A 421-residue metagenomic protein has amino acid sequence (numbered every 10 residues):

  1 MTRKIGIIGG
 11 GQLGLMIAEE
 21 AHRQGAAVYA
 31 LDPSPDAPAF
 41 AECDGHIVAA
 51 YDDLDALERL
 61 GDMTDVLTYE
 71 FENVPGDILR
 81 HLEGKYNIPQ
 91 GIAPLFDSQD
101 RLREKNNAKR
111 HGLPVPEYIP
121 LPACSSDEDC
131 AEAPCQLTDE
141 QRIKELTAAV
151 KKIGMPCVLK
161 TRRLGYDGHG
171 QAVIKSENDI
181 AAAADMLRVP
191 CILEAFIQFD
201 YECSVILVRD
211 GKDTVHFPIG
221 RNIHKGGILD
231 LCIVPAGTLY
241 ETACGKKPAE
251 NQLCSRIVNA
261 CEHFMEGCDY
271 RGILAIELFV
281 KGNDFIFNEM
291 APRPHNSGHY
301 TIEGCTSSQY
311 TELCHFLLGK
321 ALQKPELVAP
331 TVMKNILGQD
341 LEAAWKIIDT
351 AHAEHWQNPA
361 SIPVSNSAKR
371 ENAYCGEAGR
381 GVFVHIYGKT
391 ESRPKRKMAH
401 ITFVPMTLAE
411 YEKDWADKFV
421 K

Functional and structural regions predicted by a protein language model:
M1-R103, C124-L137, S367: ATP-binding N-terminal substructure of ATP-dependent carboxylate-amine bond-forming enzymes
D55-A56, I78, R142-L146, D179: Short acidic active-site motifs
I92-Q171: A conserved helix-loop-beta module that forms one wall/lid of the active-site cleft in ATP-utilizing catalytic domains
P122-A148, T238-Q252, Q357-G376: Intrinsically disordered, low-complexity terminal tails and inter-domain linkers enriched for S/T/G/P/D/E
G170, I174-I276, V280-G282: Internal nucleotide-binding/catalytic subdomain
L207, D284-P294: A short beta-strand motif that forms the metal-chelation/ATP-contact edge of phosphoryl-transfer active sites
Q252-I276, K281, P292-A344, S365: Active-site "cap" helix and flanking loop/linker of ATP-utilizing ligase/carboxylase catalytic domains
H315-K421: Peripheral (often C-terminal) accessory segments that flank ATP-dependent C-N-forming ligase machineries
